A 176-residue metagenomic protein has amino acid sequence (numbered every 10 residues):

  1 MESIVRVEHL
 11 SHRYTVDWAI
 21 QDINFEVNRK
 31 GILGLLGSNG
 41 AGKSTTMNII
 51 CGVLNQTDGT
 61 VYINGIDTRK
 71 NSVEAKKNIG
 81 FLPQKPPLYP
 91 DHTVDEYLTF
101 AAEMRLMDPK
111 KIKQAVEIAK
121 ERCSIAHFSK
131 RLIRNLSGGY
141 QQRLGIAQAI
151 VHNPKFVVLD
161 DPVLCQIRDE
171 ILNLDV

Functional and structural regions predicted by a protein language model:
M1-V7, S11-D22, R29, N71-S72: A short, flexible loop at the N-terminus of ABC-type nucleotide-binding domains that lies
S38-G42: Walker A (P-loop) phosphate-binding loop of ABC-type ATPase nucleotide-binding domains
G59-D67, E74-A75: Conserved ABC transporter NBD signature motif
T99, E103, K110-F128: Conserved ABC ATPase "signature" region
L132-L136: Conserved ABC ATPase signature
I146: Hydrophobic anchor residue at the start of the ABC signature
N153: Conserved catalytic motifs of ABC-family nucleotide-binding domains
